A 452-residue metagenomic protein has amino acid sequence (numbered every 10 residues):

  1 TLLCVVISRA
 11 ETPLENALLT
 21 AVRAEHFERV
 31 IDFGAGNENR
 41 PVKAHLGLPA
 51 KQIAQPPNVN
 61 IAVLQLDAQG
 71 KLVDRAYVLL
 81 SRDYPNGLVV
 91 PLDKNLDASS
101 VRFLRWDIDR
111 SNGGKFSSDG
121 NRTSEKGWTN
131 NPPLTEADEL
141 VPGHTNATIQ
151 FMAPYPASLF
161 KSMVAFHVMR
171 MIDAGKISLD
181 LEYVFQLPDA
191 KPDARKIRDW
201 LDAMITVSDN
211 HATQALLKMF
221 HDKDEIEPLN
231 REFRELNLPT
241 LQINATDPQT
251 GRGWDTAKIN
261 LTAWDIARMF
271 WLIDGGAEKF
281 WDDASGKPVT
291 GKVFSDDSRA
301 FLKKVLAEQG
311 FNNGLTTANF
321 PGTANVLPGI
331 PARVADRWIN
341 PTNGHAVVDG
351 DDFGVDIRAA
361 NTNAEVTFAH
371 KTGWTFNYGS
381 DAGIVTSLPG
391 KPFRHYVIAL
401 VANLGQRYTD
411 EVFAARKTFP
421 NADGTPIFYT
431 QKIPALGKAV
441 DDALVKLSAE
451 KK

Functional and structural regions predicted by a protein language model:
T1-V5: Bacterial N-terminal signal peptides
V6-A10: Sec/Tat signal peptide C-region and signal peptidase I cleavage site
E11-R105, D274-K452: Structured C-terminal helix/loop/strand segments within mature extracytoplasmic catalytic/sensor domains
G47, D119-P154, H345-F368: Intrinsically disordered, low-complexity acidic Ser/Thr-rich regulatory segments
A54-I61, R75, I149-F151, Y155-F160 (+6 more regions): Extracytoplasmic
P56-P57, Q65, P192-F301, V305-E308: Active-site-adjacent helix/loop patches that line small-molecule binding or acyl-intermediate pockets
P154-Y183, I398: Active-site SXXK
F166-A174, K218, R268-G275, D442: Short glycine/serine- and small hydrophobic-enriched flexible loop segments
